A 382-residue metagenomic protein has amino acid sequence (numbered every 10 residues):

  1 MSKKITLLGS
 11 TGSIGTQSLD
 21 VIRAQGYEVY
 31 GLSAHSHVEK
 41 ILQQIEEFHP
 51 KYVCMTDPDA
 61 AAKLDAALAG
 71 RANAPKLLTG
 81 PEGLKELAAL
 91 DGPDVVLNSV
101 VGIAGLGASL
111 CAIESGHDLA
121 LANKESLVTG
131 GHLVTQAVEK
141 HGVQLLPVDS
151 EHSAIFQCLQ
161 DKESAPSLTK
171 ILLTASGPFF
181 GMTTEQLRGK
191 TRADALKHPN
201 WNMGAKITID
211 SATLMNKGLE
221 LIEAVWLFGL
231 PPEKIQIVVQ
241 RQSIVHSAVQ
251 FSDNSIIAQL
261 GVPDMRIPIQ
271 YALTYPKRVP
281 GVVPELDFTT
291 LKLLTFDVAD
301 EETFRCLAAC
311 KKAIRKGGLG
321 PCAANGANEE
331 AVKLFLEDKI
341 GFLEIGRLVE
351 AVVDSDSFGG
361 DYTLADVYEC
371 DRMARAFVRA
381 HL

Functional and structural regions predicted by a protein language model:
M1-L382: Catalytic, metal-anchored helix/loop core of enzyme active sites in primary metabolism
